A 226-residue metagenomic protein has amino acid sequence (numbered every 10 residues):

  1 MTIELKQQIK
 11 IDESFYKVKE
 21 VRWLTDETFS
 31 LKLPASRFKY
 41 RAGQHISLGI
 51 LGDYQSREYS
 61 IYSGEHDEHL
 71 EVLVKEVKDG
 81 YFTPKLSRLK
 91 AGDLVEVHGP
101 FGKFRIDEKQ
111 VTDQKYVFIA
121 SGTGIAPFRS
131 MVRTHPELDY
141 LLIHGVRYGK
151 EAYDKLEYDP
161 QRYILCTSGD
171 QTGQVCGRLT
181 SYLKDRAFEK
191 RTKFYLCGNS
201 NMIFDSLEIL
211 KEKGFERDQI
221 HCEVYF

Functional and structural regions predicted by a protein language model:
T2-D93, H98: Ferredoxin-reductase
E4, I9-K10, Y81-F226: FNR/FR-type flavoprotein reductase catalytic core
